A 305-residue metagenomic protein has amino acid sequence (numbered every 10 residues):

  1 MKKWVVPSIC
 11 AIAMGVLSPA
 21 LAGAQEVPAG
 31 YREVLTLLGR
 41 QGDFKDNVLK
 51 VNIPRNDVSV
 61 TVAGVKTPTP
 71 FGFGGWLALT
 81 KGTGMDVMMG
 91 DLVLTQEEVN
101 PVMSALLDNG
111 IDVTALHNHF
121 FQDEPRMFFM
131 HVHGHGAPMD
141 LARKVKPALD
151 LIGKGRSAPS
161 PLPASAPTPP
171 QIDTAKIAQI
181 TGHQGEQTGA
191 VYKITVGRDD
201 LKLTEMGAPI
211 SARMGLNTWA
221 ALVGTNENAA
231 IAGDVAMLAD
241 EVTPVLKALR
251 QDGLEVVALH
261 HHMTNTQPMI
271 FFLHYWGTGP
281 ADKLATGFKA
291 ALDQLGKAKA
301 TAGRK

Functional and structural regions predicted by a protein language model:
M1-W4: Positively charged n-region of N-terminal signal peptides that target proteins for export
S8-S18: Bacterial N-terminal signal peptides
S18-A24: Sec/Tat signal peptide C-region and signal peptidase I cleavage site
Q25-R126, H133-I270, Y275-K305: Long, contiguous binding/interaction regions
